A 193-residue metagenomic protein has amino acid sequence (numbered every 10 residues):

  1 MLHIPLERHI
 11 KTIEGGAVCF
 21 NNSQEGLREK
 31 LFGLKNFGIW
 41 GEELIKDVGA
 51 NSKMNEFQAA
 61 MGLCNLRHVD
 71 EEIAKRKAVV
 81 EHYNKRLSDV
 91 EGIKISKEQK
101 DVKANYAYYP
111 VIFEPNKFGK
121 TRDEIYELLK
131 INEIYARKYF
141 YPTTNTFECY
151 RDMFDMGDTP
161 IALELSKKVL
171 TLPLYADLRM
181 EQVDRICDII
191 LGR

Functional and structural regions predicted by a protein language model:
M1-K11, G41-L44: Conserved active-site segment immediately N-terminal to the catalytic lysine that forms the internal aldimine
H3, A17-N22: Short beta-strand-to-turn element immediately C-terminal to the catalytic PLP-Schiff-base lysine in fold type I
P5, I13-E14, S52, F57: A conserved catalytic-core signature of glycosyltransferases
I10-I13, K103-N105: Short glycine-enriched loop/turn motifs at secondary-structure junctions
K11-G16, G62: Adenylate-forming
G15-A17, I186-C187: Short, glycine/charged-enriched secondary-structure capping and boundary segments
S23-R193: PLP-dependent aminotransferase class I/II
